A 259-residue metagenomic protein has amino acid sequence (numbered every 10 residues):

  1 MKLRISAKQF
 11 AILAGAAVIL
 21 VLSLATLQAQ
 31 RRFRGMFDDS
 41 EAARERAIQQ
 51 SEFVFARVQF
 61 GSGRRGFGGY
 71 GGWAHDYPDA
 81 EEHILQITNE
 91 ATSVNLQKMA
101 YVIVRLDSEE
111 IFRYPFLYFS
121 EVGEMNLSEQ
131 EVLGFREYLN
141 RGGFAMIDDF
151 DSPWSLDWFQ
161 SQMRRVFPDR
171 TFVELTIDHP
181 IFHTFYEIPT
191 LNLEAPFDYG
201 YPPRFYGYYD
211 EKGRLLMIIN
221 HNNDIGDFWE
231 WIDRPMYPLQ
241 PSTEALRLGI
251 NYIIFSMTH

Functional and structural regions predicted by a protein language model:
K2-G15: Bacterial N-terminal signal peptides that target proteins for export
L13-S23: Bacterial N-terminal signal peptides
Q28-F116, V122-G123, D224-G226, W231-H259: Aromatic-Pro/Gly-enriched surface loop or interdomain linker that acts as a lid/target-recognition segment
F33-D39, G63-G68, W154-W231, E244-L246 (+1 more regions): An acidic, glycine-rich "communication" segment
S51-V54, F112-L117, R141-F144, R170 (+1 more regions): Loop/turn elements at helix/coil->beta-strand transitions in domains of secreted/extracellular proteins
F55, F116-L156: Short alpha-beta junction capping motif
E81-L85, V132, R136, L156-Q160 (+1 more regions): Extracytoplasmic/secreted envelope proteins and their assembly/folding machinery, especially bacterial periplasmic
V94-V104, I147-F150, R170-D178: Surface-exposed patches in mature extracellular/periplasmic domains of secreted proteins
